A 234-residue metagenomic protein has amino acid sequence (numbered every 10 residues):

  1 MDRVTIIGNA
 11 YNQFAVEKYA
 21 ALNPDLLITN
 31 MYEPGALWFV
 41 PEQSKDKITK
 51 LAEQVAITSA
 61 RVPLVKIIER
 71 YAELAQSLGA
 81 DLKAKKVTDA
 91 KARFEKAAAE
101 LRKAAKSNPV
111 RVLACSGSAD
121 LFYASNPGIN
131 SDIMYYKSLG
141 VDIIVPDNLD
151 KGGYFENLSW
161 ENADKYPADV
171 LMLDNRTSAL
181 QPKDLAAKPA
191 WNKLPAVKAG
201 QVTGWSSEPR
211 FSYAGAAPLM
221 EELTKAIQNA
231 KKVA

Functional and structural regions predicted by a protein language model:
M1-K18, L22, M31-L37: A short, structured surface patch at a secondary-structure boundary
M1-Y11, V145-G153, P195-A196: Short, solvent-exposed loop/beta-turn-alpha elements that line the ligand-binding surface or hinge of extracytoplasmic
N12, E33-Q43, A56-L74, P109-M134 (+1 more regions): Extracytoplasmic ligand-binding site segments that recognize negatively charged/polar headgroups
F14-N23, L158-P167: Short helices/loops that flank or line small-molecule/ion binding pockets
L26-N30, Q54-A56, V112-C115, L171-L173 (+1 more regions): Structural recognition of the beta-strand scaffold that forms the well-ordered cores of secreted hydrolase catalytic
D46-S118, P209, Y213-A234: Extracytoplasmic substrate-binding proteins
K50, I67, N162-A234: Structured C-terminal subdomain patch of bacterial secreted/periplasmic proteins
S125-F155: Alpha-helical, coiled-coil/dimerization segments enriched in small aliphatic residues
